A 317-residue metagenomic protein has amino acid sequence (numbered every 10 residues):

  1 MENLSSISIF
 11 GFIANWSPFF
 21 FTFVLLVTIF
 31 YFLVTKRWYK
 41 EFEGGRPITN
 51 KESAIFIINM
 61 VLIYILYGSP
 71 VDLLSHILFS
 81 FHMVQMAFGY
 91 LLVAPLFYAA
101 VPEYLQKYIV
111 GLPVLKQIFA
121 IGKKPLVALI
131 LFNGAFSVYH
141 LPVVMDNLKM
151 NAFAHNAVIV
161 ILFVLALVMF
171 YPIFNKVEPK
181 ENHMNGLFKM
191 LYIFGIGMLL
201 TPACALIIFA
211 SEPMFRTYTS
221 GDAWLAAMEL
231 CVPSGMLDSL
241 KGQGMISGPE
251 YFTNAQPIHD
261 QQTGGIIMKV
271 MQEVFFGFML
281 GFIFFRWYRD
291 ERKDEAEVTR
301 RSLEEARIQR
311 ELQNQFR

Functional and structural regions predicted by a protein language model:
M1-R317: Alpha-helical membrane segments of multi-pass proteins
